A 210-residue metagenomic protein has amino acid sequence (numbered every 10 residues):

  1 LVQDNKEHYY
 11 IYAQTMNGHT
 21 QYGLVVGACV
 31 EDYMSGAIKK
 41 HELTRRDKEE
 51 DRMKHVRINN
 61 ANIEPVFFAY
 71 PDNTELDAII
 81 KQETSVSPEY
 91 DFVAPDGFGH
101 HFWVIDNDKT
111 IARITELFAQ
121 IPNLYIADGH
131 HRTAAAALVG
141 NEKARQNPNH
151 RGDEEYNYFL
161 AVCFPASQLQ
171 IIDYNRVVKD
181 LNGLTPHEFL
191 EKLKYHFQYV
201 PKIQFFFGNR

Functional and structural regions predicted by a protein language model:
L1-R210: Surface-exposed, charge/polar-rich loops and edge strands
